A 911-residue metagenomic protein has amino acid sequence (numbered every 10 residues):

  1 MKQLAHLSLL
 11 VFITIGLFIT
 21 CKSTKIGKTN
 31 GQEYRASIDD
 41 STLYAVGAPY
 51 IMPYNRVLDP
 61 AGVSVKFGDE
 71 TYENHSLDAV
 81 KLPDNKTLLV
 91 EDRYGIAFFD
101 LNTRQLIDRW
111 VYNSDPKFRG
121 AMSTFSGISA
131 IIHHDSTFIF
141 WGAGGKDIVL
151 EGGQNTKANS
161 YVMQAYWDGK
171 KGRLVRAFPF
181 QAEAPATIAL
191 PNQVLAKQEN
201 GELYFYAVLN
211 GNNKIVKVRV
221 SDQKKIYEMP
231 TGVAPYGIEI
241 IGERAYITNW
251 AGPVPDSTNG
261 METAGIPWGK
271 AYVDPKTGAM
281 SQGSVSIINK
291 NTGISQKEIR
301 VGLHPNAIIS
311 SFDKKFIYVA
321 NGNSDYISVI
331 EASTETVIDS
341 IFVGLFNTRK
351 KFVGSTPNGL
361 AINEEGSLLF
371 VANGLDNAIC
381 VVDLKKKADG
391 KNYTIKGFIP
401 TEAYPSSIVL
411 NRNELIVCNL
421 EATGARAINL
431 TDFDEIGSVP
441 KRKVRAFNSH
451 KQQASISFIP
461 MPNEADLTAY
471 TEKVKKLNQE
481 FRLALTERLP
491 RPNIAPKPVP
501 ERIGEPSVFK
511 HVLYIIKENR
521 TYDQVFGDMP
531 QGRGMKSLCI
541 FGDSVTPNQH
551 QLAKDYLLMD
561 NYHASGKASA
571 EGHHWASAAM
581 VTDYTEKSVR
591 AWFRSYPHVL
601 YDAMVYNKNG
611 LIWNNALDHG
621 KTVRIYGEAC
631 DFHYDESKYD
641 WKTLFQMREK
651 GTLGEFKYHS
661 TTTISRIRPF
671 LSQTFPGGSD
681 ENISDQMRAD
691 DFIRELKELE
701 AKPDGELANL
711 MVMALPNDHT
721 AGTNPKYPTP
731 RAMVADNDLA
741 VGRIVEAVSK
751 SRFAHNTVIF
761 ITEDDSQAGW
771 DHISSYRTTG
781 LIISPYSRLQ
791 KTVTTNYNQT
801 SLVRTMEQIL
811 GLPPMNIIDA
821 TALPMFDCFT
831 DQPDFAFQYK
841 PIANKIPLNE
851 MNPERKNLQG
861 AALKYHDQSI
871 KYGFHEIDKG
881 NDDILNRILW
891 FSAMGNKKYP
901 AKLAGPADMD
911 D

Functional and structural regions predicted by a protein language model:
M1-K28: Bacterial Sec-dependent N-terminal signal peptides
L4-S8, I13-T14, N55, I287 (+2 more regions): Disordered, low-complexity tails and leader-like regions
L10-T14, L58-P60, S449, S569 (+1 more regions): A generic structural signal for short, non-catalytic loop/turn and secondary-structure boundary residues
I15-G16, E262, Q531, R777: Residues in and immediately flanking transmembrane alpha helices
G16, I148-G152, Y227, K297 (+4 more regions): A generic structural signal for short coil/turn motifs at secondary-structure boundaries
S23-P496: Predominantly soluble domains enriched in secretory-pathway, periplasmic, or organellar proteins
T468-D911: N-terminal pro-sequences and low-complexity stem/linker regions of secreted or lumenal proteins
